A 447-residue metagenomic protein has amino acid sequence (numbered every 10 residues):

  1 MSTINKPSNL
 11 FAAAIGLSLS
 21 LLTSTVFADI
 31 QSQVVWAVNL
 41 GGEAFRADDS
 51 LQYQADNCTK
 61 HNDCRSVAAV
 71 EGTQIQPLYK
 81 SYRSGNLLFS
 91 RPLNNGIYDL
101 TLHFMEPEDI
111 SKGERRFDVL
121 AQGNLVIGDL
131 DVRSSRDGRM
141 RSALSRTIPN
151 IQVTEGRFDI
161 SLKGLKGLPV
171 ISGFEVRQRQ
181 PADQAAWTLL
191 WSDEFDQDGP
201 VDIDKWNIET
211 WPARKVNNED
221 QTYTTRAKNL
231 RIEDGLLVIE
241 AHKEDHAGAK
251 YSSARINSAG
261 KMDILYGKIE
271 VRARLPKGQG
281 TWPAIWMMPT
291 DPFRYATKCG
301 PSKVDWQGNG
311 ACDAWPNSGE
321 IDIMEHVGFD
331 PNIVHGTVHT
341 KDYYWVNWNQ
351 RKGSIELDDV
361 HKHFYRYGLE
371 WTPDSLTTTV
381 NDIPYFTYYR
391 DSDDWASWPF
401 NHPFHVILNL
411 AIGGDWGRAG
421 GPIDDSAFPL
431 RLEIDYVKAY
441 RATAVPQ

Functional and structural regions predicted by a protein language model:
M1-S2, A28: Initiator methionine at the very start of the polypeptide chain
S2-A14: Bacterial N-terminal signal peptides that target proteins for export
L10, V35-W36, F117, N150 (+4 more regions): N-terminal hydrophobic or amphipathic segments with adjacent small-residue motifs that include Sec signal peptides
A14-G16, V26: Cleavable N-terminal signal peptides
D29-D183: Compositionally biased, intrinsically disordered or flexible polar/acidic segments
P181-Q447: GH16 jelly-roll
